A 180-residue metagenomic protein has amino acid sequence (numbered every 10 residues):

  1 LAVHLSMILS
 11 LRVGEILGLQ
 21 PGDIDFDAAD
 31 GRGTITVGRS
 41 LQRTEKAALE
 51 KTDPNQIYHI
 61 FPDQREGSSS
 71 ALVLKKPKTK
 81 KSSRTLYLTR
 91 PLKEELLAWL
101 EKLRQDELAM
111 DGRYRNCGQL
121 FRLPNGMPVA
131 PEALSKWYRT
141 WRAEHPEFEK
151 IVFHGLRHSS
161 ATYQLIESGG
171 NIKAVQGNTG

Functional and structural regions predicted by a protein language model:
L1, P91, E95, A133 (+1 more regions): Charged catalytic carboxylate motif
L1-V13, L17-L19, A29-R32, K81-S83 (+2 more regions): Basic, Lys/Arg- and aromatic-enriched nucleic-acid-binding interface segment
A2, V175-G180: Short, intrinsically disordered, charge-balanced linker/junction segments flanking boundaries in proteins
L5-M7, V13, Q20-P21, A28 (+8 more regions): Active-site proximal loops enriched in glycine and acidic residues that flank catalytic Cys/His/Asp and coordinate
L9, L86, K102-G177: Short, basic (Lys/Arg/His-rich) helix/loop patches that form interaction surfaces in the mid-to-C-terminal regions
R12-V13, T44-E45, E95, P128-V129 (+1 more regions): Flexible loop/turn segments at secondary-structure boundaries
G14, G22, I35, E94 (+2 more regions): Glycine-centered loop/turn positions within well-structured domains that cap or flank conserved ligand/cofactor-binding
L19-E101: Conserved tyrosine-mediated DNA breakage-rejoining catalytic core shared by Y-recombinases
